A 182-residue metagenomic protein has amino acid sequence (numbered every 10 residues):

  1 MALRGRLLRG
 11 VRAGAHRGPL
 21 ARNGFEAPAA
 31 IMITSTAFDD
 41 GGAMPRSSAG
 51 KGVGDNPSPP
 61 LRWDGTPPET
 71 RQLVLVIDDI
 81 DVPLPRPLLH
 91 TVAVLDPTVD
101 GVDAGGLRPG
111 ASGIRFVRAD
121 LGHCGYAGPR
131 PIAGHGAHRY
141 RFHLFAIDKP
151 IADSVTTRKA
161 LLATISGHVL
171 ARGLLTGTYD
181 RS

Functional and structural regions predicted by a protein language model:
M1-S182: N-terminus-centered regions that define maturation/targeting leaders and the start of the first functional domain
